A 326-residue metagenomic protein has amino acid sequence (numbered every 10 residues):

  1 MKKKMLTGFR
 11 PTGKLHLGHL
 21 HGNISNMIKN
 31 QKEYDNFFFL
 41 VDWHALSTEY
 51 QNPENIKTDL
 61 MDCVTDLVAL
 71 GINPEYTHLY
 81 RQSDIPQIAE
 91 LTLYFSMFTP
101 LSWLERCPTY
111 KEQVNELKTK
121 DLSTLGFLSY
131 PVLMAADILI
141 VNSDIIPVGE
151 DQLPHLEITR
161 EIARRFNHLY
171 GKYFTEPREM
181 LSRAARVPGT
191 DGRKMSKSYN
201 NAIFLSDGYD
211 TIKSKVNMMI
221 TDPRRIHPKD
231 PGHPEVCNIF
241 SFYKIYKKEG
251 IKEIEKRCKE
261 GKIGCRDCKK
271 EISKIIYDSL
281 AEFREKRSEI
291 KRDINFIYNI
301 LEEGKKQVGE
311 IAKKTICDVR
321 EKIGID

Functional and structural regions predicted by a protein language model:
M1-K2, E310: N-terminal amphipathic alpha-helix/helix-capping segment at the start of soluble metabolic enzymes
K2-A136, R284, S288: N-terminal Rossmann-like or analogous alpha/beta NTP/dinucleotide-binding catalytic cores that position adenine
P11, I146-P147, N201: A generic structural motif
H19, P154, R160-D326: Conserved nucleotide- and phosphate/pyrophosphate-binding catalytic cores in adenylate/nucleotidyl-handling enzymes
Q51, P147-E150, D230, E260: Conserved aromatic-histidine-acidic binding/catalytic patches
E90-L93, S102, R106-L169, Y173-D191 (+1 more regions): Classical nucleotidyltransferase
